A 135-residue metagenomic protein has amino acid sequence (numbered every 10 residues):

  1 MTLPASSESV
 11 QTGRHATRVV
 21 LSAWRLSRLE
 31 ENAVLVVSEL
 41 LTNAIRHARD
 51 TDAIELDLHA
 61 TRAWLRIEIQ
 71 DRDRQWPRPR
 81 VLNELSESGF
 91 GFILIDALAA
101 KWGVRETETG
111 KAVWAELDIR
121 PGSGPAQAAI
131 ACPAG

Functional and structural regions predicted by a protein language model:
M1-A5: Short amphipathic
V10: Primarily the active-site beta-strand->alpha-helix module of PP2C/PPM metal-dependent phosphatases, and frequently
R14-S38: Conserved short strand/loop->alpha-helix "switch" segment adjacent to the catalytic nucleotide/phosphoryl-transfer site
S22, T42-I45: Short amphipathic alpha-helical interface segments enriched in basic and hydrophobic/aromatic residues, used as
A44-G135: Conserved beta-strand-loop-beta-strand hairpin that lines the nucleotide-binding pocket of ATP/GTP-utilizing enzymes
